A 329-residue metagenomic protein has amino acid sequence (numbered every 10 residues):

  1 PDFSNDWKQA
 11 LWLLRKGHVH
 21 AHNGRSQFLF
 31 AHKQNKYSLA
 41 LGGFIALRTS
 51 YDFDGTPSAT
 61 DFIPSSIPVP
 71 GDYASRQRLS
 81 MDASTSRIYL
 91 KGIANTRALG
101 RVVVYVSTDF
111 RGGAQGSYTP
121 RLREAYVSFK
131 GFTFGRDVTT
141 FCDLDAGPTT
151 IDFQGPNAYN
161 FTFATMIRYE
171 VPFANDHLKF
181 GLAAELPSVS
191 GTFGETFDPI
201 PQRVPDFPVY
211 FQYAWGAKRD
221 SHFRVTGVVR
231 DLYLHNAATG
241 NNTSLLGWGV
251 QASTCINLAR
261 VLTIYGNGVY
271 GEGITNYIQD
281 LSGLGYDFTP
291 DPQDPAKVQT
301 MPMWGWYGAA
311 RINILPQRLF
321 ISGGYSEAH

Functional and structural regions predicted by a protein language model:
P1-F53: N-terminal periplasmic/intermembrane-space "pro-region" immediately following the signal or transit peptide
H18, K33, Q77-S80, Q115-T119 (+6 more regions): Replace "Gram-negative outer membrane beta-barrel proteins" with "bacterial and organellar outer membrane beta-barrel
G24, A164, G305: Short, conserved clusters of charged catalytic residues that mark active-site and nucleotide-handling motifs
F30-D61, Y73-S190, R203-V204, P208 (+4 more regions): Outer membrane beta-barrel
D54-T60, Q115-L122, D145-D152, G191-P199 (+4 more regions): Outer-membrane beta-barrel translocator domains and adjoining extracellular loop/strand segments of Gram-negative
I63-P70: Perimembrane loop-to-helix junctions flanking transmembrane segments
P70-A74, P292: A short, mixed-charge helix-start or loop-turn motif at secondary-structure junctions
A217-H329: Detector for outer-membrane/organellar transmembrane beta-barrel domains, recognizing the amphipathic beta-strand
